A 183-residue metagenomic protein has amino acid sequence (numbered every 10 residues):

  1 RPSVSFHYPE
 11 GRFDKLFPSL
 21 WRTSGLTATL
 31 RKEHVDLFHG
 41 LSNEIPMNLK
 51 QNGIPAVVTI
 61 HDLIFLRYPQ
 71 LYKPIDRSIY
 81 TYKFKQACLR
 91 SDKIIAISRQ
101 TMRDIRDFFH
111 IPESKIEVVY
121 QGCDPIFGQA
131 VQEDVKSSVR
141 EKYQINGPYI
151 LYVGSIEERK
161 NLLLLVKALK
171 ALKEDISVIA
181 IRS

Functional and structural regions predicted by a protein language model:
R1-S183: Carbohydrate transferase catalytic cores enriched for Leloir-type hexosyltransferases
